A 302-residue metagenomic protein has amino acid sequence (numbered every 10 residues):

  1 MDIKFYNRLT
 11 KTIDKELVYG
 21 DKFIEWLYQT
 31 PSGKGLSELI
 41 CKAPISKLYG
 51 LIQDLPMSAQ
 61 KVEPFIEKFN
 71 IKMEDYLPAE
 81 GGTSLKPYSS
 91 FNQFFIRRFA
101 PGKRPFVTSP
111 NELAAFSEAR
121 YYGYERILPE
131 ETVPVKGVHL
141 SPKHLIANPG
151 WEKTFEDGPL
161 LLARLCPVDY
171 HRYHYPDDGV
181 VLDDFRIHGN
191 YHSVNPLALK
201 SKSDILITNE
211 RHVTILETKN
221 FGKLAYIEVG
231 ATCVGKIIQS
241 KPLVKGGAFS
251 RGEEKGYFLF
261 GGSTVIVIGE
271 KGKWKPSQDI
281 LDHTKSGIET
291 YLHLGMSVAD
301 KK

Functional and structural regions predicted by a protein language model:
M1-K302: Contiguous, well-folded functional domains in the mature portion of proteins
